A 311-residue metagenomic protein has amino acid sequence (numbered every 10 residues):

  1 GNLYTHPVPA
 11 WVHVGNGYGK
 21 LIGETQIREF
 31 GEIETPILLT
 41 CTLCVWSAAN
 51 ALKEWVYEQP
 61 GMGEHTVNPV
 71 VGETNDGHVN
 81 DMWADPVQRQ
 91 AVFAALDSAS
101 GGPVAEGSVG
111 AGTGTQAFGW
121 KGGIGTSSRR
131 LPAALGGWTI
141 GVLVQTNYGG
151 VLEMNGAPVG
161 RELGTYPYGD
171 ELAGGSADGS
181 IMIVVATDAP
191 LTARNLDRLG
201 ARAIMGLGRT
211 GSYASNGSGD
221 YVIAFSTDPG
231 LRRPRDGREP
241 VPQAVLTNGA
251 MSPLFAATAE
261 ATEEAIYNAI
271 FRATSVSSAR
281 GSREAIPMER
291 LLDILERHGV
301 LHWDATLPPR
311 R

Functional and structural regions predicted by a protein language model:
G1-R311: Alpha/propeptide regions of enzymes that mature by internal proteolysis
